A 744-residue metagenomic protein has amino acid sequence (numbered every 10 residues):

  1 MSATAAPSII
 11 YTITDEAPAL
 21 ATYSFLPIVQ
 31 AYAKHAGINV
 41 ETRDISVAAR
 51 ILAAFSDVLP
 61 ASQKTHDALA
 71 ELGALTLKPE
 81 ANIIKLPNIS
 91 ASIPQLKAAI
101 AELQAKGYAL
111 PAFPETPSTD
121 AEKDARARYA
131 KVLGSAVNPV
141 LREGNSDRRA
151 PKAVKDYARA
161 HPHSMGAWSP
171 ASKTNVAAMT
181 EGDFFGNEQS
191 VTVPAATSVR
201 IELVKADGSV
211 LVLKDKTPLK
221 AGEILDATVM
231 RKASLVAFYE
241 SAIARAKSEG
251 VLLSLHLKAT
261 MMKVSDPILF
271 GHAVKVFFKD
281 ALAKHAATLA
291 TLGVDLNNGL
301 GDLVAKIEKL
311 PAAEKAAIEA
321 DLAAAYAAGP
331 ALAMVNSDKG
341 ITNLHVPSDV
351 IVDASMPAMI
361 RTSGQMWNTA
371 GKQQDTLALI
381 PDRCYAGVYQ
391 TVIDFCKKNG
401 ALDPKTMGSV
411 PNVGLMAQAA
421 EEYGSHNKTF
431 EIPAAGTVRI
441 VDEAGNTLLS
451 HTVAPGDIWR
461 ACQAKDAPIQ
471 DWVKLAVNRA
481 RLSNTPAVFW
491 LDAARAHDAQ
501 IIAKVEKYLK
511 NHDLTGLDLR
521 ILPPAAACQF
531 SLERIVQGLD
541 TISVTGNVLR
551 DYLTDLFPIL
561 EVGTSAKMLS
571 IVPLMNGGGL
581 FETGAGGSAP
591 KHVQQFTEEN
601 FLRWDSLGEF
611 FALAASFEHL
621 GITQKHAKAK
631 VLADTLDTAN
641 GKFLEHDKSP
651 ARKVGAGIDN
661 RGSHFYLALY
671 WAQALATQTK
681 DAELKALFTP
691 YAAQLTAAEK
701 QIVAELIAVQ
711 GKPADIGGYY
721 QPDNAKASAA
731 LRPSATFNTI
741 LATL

Functional and structural regions predicted by a protein language model:
S2-G271, D280-K504, Y508, H512-R520 (+4 more regions): Extended, well-ordered protein cores
V276-F277: Short active-site loop/helix that positions an aromatic residue
K630, A682-A686: Short, solvent-exposed positions on alpha-helices
L644-D647, A651-G662, P690, K712-I716 (+2 more regions): Terminal, compositionally biased segments used for targeting/anchoring and flexible tails
A676-T679: Ligand-binding pocket scaffold of soluble enzyme catalytic domains
K685-A693: Short, charged, amphipathic alpha-helical segments
V703-Y720: A glycine-biased, small/acidic residue-tolerant capping/turn segment at secondary-structure junctions
P722-L744: C-terminal accessory extensions/subdomains outside the catalytic/core fold
